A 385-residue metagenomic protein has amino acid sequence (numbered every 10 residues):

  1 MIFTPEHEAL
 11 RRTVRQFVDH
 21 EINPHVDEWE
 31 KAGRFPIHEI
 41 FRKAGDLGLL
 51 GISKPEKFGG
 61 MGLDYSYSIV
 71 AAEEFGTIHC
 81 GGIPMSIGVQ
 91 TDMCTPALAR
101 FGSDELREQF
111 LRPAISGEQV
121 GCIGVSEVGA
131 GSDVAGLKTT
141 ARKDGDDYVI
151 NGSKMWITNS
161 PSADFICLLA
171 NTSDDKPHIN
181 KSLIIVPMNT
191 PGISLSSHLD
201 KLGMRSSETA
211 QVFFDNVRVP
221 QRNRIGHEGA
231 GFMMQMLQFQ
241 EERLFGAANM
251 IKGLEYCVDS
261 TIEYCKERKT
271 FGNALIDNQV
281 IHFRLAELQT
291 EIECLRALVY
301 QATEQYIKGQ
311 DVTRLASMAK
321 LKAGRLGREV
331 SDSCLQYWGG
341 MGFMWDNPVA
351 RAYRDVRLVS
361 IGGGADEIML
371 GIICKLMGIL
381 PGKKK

Functional and structural regions predicted by a protein language model:
M1-G81, G88, F101-L106, P113-E118 (+5 more regions): Alpha-helical interface subdomain recognition
G48, A71-G76, A170, V186-P191 (+1 more regions): Short Ser/Thr-interspersed hydrophobic loop/turn segments at strand-loop and sheet-helix junctions that line or gate
I87-G88, A114, G129-S132, W156-N159 (+2 more regions): Short Gly/Pro-enriched turn/cap motifs at secondary-structure boundaries
D92-F101: Helix-loop "lid/cap" segments that line or gate small-molecule binding pockets
G117-V125, L169: A short, Trp-centered hydrophobic/proline-enriched beta-strand micro-motif
G136, N189-P220: Flexible, small-/acidic-enriched active-site or ligand-binding loops
K138-T140: Short, surface-exposed charged micro-motifs
D146-D147, N151-L195: A short core secondary-structure module
